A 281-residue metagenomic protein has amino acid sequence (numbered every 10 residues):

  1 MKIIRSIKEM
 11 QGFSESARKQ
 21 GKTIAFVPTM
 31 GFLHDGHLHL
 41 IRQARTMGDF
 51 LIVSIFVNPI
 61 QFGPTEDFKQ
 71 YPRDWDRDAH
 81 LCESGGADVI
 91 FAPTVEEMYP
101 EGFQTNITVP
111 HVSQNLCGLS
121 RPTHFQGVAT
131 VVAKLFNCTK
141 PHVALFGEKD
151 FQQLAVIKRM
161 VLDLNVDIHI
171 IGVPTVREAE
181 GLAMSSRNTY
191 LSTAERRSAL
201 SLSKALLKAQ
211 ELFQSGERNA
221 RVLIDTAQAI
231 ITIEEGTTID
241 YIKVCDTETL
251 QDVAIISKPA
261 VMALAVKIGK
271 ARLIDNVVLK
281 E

Functional and structural regions predicted by a protein language model:
K2-G236, C245-T249, V278: Nucleotidyltransferase catalytic core that binds NTPs
T226-E281: Phosphate/ribose-recognition catalytic cores of enzymes acting on nucleotide-derived substrates
